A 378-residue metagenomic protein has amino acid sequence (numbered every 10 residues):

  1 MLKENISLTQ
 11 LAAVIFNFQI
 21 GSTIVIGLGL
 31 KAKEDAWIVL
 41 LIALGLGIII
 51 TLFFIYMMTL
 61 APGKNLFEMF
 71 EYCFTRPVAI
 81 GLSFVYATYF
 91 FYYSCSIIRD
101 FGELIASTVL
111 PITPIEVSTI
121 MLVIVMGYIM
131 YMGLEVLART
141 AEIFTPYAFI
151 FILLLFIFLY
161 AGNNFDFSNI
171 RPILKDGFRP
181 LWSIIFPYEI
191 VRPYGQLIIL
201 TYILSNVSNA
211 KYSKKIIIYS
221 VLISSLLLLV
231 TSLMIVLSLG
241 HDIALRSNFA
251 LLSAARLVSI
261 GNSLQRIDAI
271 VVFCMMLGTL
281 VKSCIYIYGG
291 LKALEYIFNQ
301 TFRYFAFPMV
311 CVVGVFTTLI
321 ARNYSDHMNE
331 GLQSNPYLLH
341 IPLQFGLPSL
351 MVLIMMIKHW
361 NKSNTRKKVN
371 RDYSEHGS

Functional and structural regions predicted by a protein language model:
M1-I26, A32-E34, N206, I354-S378: Membrane-interface "cap" regions at the ends of multi-pass membrane proteins
E4-T23, V39, A43, Y86-F90 (+7 more regions): Hydrophobic, membrane-embedded alpha-helices of multi-pass small-molecule transporters
G21-I115, M121: Membrane helical hairpin/interfacial module
G27-I55, S334-L350, H359, S363-K367: Extracellular loop-to-transmembrane helix junctions
L41-F53, F90-I97, M126, A148-G162 (+2 more regions): Selective recognition of specific alpha-helical transmembrane segments in multi-pass small-molecule
F91-S94, I98, M130, A148-L174 (+3 more regions): Hydrophobic alpha-helical segments and their helix-loop junctions in multi-pass secondary transporters
F101, E116-V117, I129-L159, Y337-L347: Membrane-interface loop-to-helix entry segments
S238-I267: Membrane-interface interhelical connector segments
